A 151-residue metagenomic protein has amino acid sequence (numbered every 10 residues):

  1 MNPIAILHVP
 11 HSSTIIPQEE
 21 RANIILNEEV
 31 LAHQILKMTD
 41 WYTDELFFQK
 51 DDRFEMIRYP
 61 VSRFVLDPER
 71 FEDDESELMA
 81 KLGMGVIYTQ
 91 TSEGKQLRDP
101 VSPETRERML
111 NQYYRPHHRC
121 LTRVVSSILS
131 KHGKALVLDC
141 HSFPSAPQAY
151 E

Functional and structural regions predicted by a protein language model:
M1-V137, S142-E151: N-terminal catalytic or cofactor-binding beta/alpha core of small enzyme domains
